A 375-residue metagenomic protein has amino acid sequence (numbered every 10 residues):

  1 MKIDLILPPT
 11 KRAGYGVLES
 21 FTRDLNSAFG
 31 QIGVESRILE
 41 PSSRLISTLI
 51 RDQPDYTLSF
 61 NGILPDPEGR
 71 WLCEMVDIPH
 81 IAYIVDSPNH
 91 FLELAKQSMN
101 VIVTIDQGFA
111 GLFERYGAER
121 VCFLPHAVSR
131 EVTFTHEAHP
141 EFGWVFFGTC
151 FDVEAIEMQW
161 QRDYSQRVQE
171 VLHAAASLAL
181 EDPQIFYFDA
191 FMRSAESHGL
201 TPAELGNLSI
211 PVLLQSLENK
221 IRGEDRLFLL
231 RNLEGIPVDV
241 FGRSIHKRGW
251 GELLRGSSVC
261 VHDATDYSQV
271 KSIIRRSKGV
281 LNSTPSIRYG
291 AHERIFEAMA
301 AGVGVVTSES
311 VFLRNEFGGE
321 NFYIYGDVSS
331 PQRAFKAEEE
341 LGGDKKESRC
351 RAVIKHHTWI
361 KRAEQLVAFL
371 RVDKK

Functional and structural regions predicted by a protein language model:
D4-G16, S20-G33, R37-P41, K96 (+3 more regions): Catalytic binding pocket for nucleotide-activated donors in carbohydrate/polymer assembly enzymes
P8-P9, V17, F21, E119-R120 (+2 more regions): Nucleotide-sugar donor-binding catalytic core of glycosyltransferases
L49-I63: Short N-terminal targeting/anchoring amphipathic segment
I50, L72, A95-K96, N232 (+1 more regions): Structural alpha-helical scaffold elements that stabilize or flank donor/cofactor-binding regions in carbohydrate
D55-L58, P79, V101, G279 (+1 more regions): Structural motif
F60-E74: An aromatic- and histidine-rich active-site surface loop
L72-S87, I102-T104, H126: Active-site proximal beta-strand in glycosyltransferases
F91-I105, E114-R115: A conserved, positively charged/aromatic
